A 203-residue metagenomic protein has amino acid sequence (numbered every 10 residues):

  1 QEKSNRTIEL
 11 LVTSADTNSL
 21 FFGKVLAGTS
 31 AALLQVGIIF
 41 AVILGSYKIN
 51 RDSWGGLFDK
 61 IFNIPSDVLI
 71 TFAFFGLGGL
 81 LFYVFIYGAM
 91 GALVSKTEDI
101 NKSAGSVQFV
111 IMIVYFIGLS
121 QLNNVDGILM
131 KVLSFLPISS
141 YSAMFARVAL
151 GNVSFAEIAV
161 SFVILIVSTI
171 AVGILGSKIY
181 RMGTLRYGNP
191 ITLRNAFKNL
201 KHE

Functional and structural regions predicted by a protein language model:
Q1-T13, T17: Transmembrane helix boundary and interhelical loop/hinge segments in multi-pass membrane proteins
T13, N18-Q35, I39, D67 (+4 more regions): Alpha-helical transmembrane segments of multi-pass membrane proteins
A15-G28, K48-D59, K102-L119: Hydrophobic alpha-helical transmembrane segments
V25-W54, G78, F82-Y83, Y87 (+1 more regions): Hydrophobic alpha-helical transmembrane segments that constitute the membrane-spanning cores of multi-pass membrane
L44-T71, I100, G151-V153: Membrane-interfacial helix-loop-helix connectors in multipass membrane proteins
F72-F109, L122-N124: A structural motif at transmembrane helix-loop-helix junctions in multipass membrane proteins
A89-S95, V167-E203: Junction motif at the cytosolic side of a transmembrane helix
S120-F135, S139-V167, E203: Membrane-interfacial helix-loop-helix junctions in multi-pass membrane proteins
